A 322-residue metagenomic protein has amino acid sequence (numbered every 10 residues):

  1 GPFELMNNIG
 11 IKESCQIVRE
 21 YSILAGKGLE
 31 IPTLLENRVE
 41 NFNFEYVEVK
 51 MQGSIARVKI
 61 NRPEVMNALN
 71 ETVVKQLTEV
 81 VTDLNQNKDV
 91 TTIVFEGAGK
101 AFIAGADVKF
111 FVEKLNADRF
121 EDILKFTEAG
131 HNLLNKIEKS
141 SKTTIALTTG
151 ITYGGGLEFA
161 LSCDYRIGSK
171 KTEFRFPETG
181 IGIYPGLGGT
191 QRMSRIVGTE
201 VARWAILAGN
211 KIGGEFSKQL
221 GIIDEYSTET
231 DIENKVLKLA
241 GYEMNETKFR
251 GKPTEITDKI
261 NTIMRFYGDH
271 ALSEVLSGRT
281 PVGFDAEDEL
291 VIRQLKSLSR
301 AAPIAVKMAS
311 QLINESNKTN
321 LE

Functional and structural regions predicted by a protein language model:
G1-G53, N61, K114, D118 (+4 more regions): N-terminal glycine-rich phosphate-binding loop for ADP-containing cofactors
V39-A98, A117, E121, F126-E128 (+1 more regions): Conserved CoA-thioester-binding segment of acyl-CoA-metabolizing enzymes
V58, R62, Q76-L77, F95 (+6 more regions): Terminal peptide-recognition signature
A101-G105, F111-V112, G130, I151 (+2 more regions): Hydrophobic, small-residue-rich alpha-helical packing segments that form membrane-like cores
G105, L124-T127, H131, G154 (+1 more regions): Glycine-rich phosphate-binding loop at the start of an alpha helix
K109-D118, Y184: Short glycine/proline- and charge-enriched loop/turn segments that cap or connect secondary-structure elements
L134-I181, P185, G213-G214: Glycine-rich beta-to-alpha active-site loop
T190-E200: Hydrophobic, secondary-structure "cap" segments at the distal end of domains
